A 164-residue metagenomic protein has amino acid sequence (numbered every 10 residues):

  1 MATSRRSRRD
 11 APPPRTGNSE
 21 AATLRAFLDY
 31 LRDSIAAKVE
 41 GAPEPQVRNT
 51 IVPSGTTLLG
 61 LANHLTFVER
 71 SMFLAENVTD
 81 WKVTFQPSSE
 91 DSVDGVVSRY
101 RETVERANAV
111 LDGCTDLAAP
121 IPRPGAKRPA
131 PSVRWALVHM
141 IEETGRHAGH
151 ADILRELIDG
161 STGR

Functional and structural regions predicted by a protein language model:
A2-P14, A21-E40, E44-Q86, R123-R164: Short, contiguous alpha-helical
P87-P124, S132-M140: Acidic/histidine-rich alpha-helical segments that form the ligand environment of transition-metal centers
